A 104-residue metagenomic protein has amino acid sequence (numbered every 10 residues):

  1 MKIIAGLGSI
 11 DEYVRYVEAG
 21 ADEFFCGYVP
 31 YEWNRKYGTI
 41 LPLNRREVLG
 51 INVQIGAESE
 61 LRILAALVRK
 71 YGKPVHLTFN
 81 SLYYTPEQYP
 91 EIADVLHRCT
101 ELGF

Functional and structural regions predicted by a protein language model:
M1-F104: Non-catalytic helical/linker scaffolds that mediate oligomerization, partner binding, and domain coupling around large
